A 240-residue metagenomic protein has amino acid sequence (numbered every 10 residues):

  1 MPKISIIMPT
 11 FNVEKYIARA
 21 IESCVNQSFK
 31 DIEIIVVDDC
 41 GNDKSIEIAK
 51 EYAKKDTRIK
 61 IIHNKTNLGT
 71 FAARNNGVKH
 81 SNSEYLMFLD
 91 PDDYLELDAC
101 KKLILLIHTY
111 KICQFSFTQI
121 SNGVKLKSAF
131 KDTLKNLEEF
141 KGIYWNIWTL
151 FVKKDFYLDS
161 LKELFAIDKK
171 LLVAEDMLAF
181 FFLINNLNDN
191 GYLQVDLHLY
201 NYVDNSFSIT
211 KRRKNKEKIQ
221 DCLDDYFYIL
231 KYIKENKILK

Functional and structural regions predicted by a protein language model:
P2-S5, S23, E33, L178: Cell-envelope/extracellular polymer assembly enzymes that use nucleotide-activated donors
V13-N26: Short, well-formed alpha-helical segments that are part of the catalytic scaffolds of diverse glycosyltransferases
S23, D38-E47, T66: A conserved acidic beta->alpha catalytic loop
D31-C40, K60-N64, D90-P91: Short beta-strand/loop segment that forms part of the nucleotide-sugar
N64-S81: Glycine-rich, basic loop-to-helix element that forms the pyrophosphate-binding segment of sugar-nucleotide handling
L86: Short aromatic/hydrophobic "clamp" motif used to bind/position activated sugar donors
D98-K127: Conserved donor NDP-sugar-binding/catalytic core segment of glycosyltransferases
N136-E217, D221: Conserved nucleotide-sugar donor-binding catalytic segment
